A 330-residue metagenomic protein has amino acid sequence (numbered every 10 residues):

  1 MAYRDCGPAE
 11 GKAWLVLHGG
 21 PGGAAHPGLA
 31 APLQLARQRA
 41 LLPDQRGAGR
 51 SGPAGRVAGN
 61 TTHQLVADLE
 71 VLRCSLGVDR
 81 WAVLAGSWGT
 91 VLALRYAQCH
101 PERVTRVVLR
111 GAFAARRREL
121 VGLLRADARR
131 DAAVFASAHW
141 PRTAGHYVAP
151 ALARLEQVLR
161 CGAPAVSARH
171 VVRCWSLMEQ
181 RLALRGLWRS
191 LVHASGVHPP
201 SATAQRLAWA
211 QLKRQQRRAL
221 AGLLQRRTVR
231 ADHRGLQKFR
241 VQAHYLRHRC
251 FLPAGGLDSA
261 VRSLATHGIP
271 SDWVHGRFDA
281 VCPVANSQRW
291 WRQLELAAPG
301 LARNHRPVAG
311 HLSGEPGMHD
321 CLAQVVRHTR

Functional and structural regions predicted by a protein language model:
G23-L29, R46-N60, R118-E119: Glycine-rich "HGGG/HGxG" loop immediately N-terminal to the catalytic nucleophile of the alpha/beta-hydrolase
L35-R50: Conserved alpha/beta-hydrolase
H63-W81: Conserved acidic catalytic loop of the alpha/beta-hydrolase fold
D79-R118: Conserved hydrolase catalytic core segment
V104-V158: A catalytic-pocket lid/entrance helix-loop region that shapes and gates access to the active site across common
H267, W273-H275, D279: Short beta-strand/loop motif that positions the catalytic acidic residue of the alpha/beta-hydrolase fold
A280-N286: Conserved alpha/beta-hydrolase "acid-adjacent" motif
V281, H305-C321: Catalytic histidine-centered segment of alpha/beta-hydrolase-like enzymes
